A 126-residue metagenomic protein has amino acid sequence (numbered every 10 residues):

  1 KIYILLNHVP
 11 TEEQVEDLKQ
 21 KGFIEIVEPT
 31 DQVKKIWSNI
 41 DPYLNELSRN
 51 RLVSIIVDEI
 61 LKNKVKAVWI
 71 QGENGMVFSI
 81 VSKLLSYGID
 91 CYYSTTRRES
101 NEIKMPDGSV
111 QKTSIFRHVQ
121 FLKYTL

Functional and structural regions predicted by a protein language model:
K1-V65, S79-S82, S86-L126: Long, low-complexity, Lys/Arg-enriched
V65-G72: Short glycine-rich phosphate-binding loop at a beta-alpha junction
G75-M76: Conserved histidine-centered catalytic loops in small-molecule metabolism enzymes
